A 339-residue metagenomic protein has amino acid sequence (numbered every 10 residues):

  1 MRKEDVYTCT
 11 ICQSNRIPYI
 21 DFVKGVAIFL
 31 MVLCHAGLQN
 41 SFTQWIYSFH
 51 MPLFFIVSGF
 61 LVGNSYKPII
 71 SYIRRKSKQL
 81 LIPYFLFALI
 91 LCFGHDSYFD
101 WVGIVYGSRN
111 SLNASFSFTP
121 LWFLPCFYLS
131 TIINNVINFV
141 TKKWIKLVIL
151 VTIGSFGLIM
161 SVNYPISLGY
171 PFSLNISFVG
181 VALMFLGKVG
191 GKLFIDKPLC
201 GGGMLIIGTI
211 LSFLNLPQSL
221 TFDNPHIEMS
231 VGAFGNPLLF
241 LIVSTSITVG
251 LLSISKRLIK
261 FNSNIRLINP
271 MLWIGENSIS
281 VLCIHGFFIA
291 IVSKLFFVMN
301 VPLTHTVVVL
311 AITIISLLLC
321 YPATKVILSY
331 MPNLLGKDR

Functional and structural regions predicted by a protein language model:
M1-R339: Alpha-helical transmembrane segments and their immediate juxtamembrane cytosolic regions
